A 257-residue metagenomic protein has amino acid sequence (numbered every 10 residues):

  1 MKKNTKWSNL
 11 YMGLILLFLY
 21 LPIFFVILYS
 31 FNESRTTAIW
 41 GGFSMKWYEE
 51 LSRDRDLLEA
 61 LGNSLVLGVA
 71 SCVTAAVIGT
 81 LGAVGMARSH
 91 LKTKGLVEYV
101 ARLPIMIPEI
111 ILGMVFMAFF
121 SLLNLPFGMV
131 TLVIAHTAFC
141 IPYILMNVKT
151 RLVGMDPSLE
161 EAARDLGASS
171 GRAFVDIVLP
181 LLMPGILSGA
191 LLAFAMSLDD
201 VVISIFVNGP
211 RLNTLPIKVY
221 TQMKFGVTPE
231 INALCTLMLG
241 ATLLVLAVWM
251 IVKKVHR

Functional and structural regions predicted by a protein language model:
M1-W7, A70-A101, M114, A118 (+1 more regions): Transmembrane-helix boundary motif in ABC transporter permease subunits
K2-Y11, L21, T93, K149-E160 (+3 more regions): C-terminal transmembrane helix and the adjacent membrane-cytosol boundary/short C-terminal tail of inner/organellar
Y11, L16-I23, I107, L145-V148 (+2 more regions): Transmembrane alpha-helices
L21-R55, N208-P210: Short membrane-interfacial helix/loop motifs at transmembrane-helix boundaries
V26, S30-R35, I144, I186-Y220: Non-cytoplasmic
T36-A38, M45, I110-F139, G171 (+1 more regions): Membrane-interfacial helix termini and adjacent extracytoplasmic/periplasmic loops of multi-pass transporters
Y48-D56, L198-M250: Interhelical loop and adjacent transmembrane-helix boundary motif in polytopic membrane transport permeases
E59-N63, A118-Y143, P184-I186, A190 (+1 more regions): Loop-to-helix entry region at the N-terminal start of transmembrane alpha-helices in multi-pass membrane transporters
